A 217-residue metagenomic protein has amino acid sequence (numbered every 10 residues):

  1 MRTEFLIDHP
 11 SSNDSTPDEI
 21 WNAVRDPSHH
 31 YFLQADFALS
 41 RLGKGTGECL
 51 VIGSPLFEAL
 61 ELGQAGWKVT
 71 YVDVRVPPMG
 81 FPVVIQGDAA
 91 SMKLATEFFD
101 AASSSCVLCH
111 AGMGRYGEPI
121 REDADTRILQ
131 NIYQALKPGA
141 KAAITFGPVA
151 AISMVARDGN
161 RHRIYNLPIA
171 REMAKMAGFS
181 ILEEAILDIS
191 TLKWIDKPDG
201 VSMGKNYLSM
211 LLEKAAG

Functional and structural regions predicted by a protein language model:
M1-K44: Class I SAM-dependent methyltransferase Rossmann-like catalytic core, especially the SAM/SAH-binding loop
L50-M92: Class I SAM-dependent methyltransferase SAM/SAH-binding core
A90-S103: A short acidic, Gly/Pro-enriched loop at the edge of an enzyme's catalytic core that lines a small-molecule cofactor
S103, L108, G112: A conserved beta-strand element that flanks and buttresses the S-adenosyl-L-methionine
I120-K141: A short glycine-rich, Lys/Arg-flanked "PGG" loop and its adjoining helix->strand segment in the class I
I144, A150-I169: Acceptor-substrate binding/catalytic loop of class I
R161-E184: Short alpha-helix
L192-G217: Core SAM-dependent methyltransferase catalytic element
